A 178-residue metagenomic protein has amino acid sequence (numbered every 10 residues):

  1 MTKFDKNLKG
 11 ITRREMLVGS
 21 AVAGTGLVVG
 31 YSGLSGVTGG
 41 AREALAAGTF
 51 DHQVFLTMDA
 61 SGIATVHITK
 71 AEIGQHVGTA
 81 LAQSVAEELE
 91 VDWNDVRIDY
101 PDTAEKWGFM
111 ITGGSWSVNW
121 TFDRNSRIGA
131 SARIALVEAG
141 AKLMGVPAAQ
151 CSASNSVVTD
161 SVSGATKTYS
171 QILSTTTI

Functional and structural regions predicted by a protein language model:
M1-I11: N-terminal secretory signal peptides
K3-F4, I63-S84, N94-A130, I134 (+1 more regions): Short, surface-exposed loop/turn segments at secondary-structure boundaries that line and modulate
K9, E15-V37: N-terminal export signals
G36-S84: Conserved beta-alpha junction segments in alpha/beta enzyme cores
F55-T57, E88, L143, A149-Q150: Short, surface-exposed charged micro-motifs
L89-W93: Phosphate-handling active-site elements
